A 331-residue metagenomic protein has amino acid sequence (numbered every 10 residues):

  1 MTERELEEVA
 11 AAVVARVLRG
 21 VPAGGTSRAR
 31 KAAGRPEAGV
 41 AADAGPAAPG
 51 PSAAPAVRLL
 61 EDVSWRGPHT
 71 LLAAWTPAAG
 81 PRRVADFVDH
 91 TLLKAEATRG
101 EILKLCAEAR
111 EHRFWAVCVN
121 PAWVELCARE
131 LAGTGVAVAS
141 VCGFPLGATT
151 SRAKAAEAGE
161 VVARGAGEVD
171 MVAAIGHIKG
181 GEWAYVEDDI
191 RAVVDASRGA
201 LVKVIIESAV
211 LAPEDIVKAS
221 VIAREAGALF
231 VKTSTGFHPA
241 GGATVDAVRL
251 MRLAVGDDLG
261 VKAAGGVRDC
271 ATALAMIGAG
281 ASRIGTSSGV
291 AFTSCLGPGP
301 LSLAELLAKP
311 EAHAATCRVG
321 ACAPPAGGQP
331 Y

Functional and structural regions predicted by a protein language model:
M1-G24, R28-K31, R35-K104, R249-G260 (+1 more regions): Alpha/beta catalytic cores of nucleotide-metabolism and tRNA/nucleoside-modifying enzymes
V84-L92, V117-V119, A137-C142, V169-M171 (+4 more regions): Hydrophobic faces of well-ordered beta-strands that scaffold small-molecule active sites in alpha/beta enzyme cores
K94-L131, V136-C142, T149: Conserved alpha/beta-domain cores
H112, R164, A196, I222 (+3 more regions): Structural motif
V119-V136, T149-A153, G176-A196, L211-K218 (+3 more regions): Active-site-adjacent beta->alpha loops and helix N-cap segments on the catalytic face of soluble alpha/beta enzymes
S140-F144, R164-H177, A226-G241, V267-L303 (+1 more regions): Glycine-rich phosphate-binding active-site loops on the catalytic face of alpha/beta enzymes
T149-A158, L211-I222, D257, V261 (+1 more regions): Catalytic cores of alpha/beta
A158, G167-F230, K309-A312: Conserved anion-binding
